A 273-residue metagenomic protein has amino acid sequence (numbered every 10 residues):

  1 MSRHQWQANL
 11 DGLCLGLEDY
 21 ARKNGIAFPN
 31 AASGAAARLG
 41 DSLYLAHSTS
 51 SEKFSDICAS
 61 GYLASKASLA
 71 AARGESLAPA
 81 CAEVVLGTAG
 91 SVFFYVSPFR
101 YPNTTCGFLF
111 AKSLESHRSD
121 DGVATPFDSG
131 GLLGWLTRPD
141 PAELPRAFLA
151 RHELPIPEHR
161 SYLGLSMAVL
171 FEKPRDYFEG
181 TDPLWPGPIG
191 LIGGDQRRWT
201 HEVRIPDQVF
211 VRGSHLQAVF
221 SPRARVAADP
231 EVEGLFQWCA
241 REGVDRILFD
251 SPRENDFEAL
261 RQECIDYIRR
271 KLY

Functional and structural regions predicted by a protein language model:
S2-F93, P98-Y273: Active-site-proximal loop/hinge segments that shape catalytic or ion-binding/gating pockets
